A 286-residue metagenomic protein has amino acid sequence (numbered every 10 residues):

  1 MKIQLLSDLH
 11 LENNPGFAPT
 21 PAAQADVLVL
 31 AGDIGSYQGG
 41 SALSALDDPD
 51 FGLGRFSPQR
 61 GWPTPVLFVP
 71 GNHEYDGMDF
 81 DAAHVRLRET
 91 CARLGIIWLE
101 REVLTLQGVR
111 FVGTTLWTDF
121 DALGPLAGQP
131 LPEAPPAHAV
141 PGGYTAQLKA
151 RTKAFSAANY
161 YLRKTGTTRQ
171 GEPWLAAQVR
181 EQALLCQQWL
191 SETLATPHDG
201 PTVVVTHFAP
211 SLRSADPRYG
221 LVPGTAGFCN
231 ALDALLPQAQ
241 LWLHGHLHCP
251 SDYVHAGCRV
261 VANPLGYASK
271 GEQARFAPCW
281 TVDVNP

Functional and structural regions predicted by a protein language model:
M1-F68, Y75-A82, A176, D199: N-terminal active-site segment of His-dependent metallophosphoesterases
M1-Q4, V103-G113, A150, V254-R259: Beta-strand-turn-beta hairpins that frame and shape the catalytic cleft of phosphate-ester-processing enzymes
L5-S7, L28-D33, V66-N72, I97-R101 (+3 more regions): Active-site neighborhood of phospho(di)ester-bond hydrolases with catalytic His/Asp-centered motifs
H10-G16, S36-G40, H73-A83, V103-T105 (+4 more regions): Active-site environment of divalent metal-dependent phosphoester hydrolases
F17-A22, G54-P58, G95-W98, V103-Q107 (+2 more regions): Short amphipathic alpha-helices and their capping/turn segments at secondary-structure boundaries
P65-A139: A basic- and aromatic-enriched beta-loop-alpha substructure that forms the phosphate/nucleotide- and DNA/RNA-contacting
V112-V203, P210-S214, R218-Y219: Active-site-proximal loop/helix segment associated with metal-binding centers of metalloenzymes
D216, V222-Q240, H248-P286: Binuclear metal-dependent phosphoesterase catalytic core
